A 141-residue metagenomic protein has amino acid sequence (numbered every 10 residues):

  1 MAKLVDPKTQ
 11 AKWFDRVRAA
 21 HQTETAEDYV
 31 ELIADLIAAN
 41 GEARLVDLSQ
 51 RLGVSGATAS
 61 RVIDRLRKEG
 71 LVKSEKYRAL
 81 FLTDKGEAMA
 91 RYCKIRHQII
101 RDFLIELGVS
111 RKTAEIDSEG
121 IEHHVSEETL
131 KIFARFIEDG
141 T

Functional and structural regions predicted by a protein language model:
M1-D6, I116-T141: C-terminal regulatory/oligomerization modules of transcriptional regulators
K12-V54: N-terminal helix-turn-helix DNA-binding core of bacterial DNA-binding proteins
T25-D28, R44, K85, R96 (+1 more regions): N-terminal positioning helix adjacent to the helix-turn-helix/winged-helix DNA-binding module
A43-L80: Canonical helix-turn-helix DNA-binding module
R51, M89, E106: Residues within the alpha-helical elements of helix-turn-helix
R78-H97: Basic, amphipathic "hinge/linker" alpha-helix immediately C-terminal to the N-terminal HTH DNA-binding motif
C93-E128: Arg/Lys-rich, alpha-helical DNA-contact motif
